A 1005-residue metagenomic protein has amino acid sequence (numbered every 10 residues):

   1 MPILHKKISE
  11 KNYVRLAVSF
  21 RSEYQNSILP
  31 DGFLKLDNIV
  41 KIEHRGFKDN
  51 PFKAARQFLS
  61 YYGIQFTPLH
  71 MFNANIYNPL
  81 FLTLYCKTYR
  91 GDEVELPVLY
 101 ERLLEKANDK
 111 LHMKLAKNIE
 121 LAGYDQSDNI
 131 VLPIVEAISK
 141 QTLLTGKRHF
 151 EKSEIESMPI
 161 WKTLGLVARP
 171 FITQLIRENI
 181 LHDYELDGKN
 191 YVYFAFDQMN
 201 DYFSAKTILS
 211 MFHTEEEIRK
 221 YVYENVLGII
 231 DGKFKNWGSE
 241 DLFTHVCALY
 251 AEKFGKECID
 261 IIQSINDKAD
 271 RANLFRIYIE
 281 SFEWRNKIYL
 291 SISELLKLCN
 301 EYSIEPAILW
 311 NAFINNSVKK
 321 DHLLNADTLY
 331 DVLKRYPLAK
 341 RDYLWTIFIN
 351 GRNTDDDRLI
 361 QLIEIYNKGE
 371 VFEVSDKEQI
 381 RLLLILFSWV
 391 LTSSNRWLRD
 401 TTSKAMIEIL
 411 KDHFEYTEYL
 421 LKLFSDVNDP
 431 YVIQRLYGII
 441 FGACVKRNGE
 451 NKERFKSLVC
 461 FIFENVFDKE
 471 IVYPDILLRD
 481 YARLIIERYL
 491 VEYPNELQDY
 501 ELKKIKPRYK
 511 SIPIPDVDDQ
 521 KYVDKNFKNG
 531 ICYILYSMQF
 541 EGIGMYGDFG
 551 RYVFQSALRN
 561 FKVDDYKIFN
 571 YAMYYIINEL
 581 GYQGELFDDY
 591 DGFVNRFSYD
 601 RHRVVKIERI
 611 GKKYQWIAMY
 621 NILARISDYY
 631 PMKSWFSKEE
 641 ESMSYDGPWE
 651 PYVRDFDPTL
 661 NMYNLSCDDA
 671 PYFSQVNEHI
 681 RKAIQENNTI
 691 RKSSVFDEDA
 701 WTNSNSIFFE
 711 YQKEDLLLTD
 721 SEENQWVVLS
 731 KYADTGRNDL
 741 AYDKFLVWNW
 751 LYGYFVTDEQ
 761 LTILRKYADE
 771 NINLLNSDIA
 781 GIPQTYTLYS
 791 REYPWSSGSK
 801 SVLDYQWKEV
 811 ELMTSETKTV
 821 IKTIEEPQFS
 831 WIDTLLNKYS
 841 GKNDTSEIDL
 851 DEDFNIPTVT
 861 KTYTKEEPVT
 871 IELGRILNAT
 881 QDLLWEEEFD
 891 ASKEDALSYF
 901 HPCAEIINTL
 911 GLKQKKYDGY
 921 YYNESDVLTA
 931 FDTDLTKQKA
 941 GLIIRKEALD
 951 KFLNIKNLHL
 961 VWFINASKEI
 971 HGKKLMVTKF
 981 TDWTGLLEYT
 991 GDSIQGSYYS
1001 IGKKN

Functional and structural regions predicted by a protein language model:
M1-P2, G146-V192, Y366-G442: Secondary-structure-rich domain cores
M1-V14: Conserved Walker B catalytic segment
Y13-R21: Structural recognition of the conserved hydrophobic beta-strand(s) that form the central parallel beta-sheet of P-loop
I28, F33-K220, E224-G228: Extended hydrophobic
A74, S127, D231-S239, D267-A272 (+24 more regions): Helix-start/N-cap signature of alpha-helical segments
L144-A307, N315-V318, L323, L338 (+3 more regions): C-terminal leucine-rich, beta-strand-based interaction scaffolds used for sensing/assembly
L242, Y278-N395, D400-H413, G438-D475 (+4 more regions): Alpha-solenoid helical repeat scaffolds
D356-E370, V374, L384, S388 (+2 more regions): Extended repeat-based interaction scaffolds and adjacent low-complexity, acidic/S/T/P-biased segments that form broad
